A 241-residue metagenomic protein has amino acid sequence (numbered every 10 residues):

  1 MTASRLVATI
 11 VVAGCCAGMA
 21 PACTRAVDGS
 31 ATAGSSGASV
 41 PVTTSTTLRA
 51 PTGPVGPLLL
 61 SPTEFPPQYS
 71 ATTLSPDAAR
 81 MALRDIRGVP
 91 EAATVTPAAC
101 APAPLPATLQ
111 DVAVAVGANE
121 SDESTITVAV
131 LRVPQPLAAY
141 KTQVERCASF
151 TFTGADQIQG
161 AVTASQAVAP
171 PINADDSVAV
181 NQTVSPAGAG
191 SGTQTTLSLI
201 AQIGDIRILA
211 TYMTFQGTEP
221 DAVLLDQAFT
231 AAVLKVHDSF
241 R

Functional and structural regions predicted by a protein language model:
M1-V11: Bacterial N-terminal signal peptides that target proteins for export
M19-A22: C-terminal motif of bacterial Sec signal peptides marking the signal peptidase cleavage site
T24-V27: Bacterial signal peptide processing site
S35-T47: Extracellular mucin-like PTS domains
Y69-L199, V236: A small/polar (G/S/T-enriched), proline-flanked helix-loop surface module common in exported/cell-envelope proteins
I126-A129, D205-T214: Short, well-ordered beta-strand elements
M213-R241: Surface-exposed amphipathic alpha-helical segments
